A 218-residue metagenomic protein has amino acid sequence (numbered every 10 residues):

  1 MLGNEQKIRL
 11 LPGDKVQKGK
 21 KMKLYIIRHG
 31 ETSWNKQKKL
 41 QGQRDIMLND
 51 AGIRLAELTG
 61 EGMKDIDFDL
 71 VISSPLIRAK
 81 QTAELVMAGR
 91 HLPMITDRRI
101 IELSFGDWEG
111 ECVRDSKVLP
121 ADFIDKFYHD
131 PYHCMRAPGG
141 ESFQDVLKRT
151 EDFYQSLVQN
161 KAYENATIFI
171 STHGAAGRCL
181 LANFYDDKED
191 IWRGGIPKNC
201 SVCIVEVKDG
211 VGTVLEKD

Functional and structural regions predicted by a protein language model:
K7-K21: Short, Lys/Arg-enriched N-terminal segments with co-localized hydrophobic residues within the first ~10-30 amino acids
Q17-K21, T59, I95-T96, L103-K117 (+2 more regions): Acidic, low-complexity terminal tails and accessory targeting/binding regions of phosphate-metabolizing enzymes
L24, Y163-G174: Generic beta-sheet signal
E31-R90, T96: Active-site-proximal alpha-helix that buttresses catalytic centers in soluble enzyme cores
S73-S74, K148, S171-T172: Short beta-strand scaffold positions
G89-R149, E206: Phosphate-handling substructures
G174-R178, S201: GST superfamily/GST-like fold recognition
